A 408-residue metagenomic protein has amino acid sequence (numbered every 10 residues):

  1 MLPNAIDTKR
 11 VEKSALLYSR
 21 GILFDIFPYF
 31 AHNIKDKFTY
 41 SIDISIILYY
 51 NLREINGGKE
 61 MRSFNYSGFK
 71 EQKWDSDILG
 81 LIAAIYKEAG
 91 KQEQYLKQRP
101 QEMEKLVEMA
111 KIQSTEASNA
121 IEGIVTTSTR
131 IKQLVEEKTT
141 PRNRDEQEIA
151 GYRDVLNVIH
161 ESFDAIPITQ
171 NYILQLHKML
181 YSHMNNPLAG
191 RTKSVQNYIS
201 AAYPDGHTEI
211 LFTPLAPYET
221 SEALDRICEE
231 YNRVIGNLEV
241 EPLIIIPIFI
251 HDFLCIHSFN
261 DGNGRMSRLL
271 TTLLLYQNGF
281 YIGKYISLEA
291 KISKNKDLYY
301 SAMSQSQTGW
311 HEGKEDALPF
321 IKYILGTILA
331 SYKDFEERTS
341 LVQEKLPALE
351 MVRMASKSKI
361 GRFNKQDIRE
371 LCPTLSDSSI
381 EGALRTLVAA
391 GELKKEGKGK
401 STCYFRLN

Functional and structural regions predicted by a protein language model:
E12-N408: FIC/Doc superfamily catalytic core
